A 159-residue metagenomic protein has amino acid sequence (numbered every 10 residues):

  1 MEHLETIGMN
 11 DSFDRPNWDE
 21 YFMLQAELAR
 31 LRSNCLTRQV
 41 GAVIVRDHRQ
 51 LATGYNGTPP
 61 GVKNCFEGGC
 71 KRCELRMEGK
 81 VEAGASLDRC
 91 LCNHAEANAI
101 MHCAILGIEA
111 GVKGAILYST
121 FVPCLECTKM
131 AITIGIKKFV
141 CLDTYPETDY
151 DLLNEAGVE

Functional and structural regions predicted by a protein language model:
M1-E159: Zinc-dependent deaminase catalytic domain
